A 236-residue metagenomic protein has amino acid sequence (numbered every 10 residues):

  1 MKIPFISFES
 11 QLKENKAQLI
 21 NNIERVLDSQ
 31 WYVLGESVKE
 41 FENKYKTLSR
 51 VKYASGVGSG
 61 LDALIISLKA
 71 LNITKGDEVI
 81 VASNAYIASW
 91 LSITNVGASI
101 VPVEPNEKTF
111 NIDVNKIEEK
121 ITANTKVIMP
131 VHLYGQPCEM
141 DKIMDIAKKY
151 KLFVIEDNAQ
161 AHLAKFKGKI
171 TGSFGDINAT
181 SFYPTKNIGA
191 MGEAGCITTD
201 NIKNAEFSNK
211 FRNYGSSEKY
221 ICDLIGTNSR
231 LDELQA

Functional and structural regions predicted by a protein language model:
M1-W31, E36: N-terminal "arm"/small-domain region of PLP-dependent enzymes with the aminotransferase-like
S29-E78, L91-V96, P102-E104, K169: Phosphate-binding glycine-rich loop
N43, D141-M144, E193: Active-site phosphate/pyrophosphate- and oxyanion-stabilizing loops and adjacent acidic/basic residues in soluble
K69-N158, K165: PLP-dependent aminotransferase-like
I146-K151, K169-I177: Radical SAM/AdoMet-radical enzyme domain recognition
A161-K167, F174-A236: Active-site region of PLP-dependent enzymes
